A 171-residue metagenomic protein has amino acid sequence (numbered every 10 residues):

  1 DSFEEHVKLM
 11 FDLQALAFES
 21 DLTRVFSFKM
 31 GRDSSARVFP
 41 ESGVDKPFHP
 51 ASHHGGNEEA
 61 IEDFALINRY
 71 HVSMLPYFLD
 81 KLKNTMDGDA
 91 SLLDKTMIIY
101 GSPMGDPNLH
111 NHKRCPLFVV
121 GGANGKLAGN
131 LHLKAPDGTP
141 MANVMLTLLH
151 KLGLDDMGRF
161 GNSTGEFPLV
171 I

Functional and structural regions predicted by a protein language model:
D1-I171: Ligand-binding pockets and gating/stacking loops
